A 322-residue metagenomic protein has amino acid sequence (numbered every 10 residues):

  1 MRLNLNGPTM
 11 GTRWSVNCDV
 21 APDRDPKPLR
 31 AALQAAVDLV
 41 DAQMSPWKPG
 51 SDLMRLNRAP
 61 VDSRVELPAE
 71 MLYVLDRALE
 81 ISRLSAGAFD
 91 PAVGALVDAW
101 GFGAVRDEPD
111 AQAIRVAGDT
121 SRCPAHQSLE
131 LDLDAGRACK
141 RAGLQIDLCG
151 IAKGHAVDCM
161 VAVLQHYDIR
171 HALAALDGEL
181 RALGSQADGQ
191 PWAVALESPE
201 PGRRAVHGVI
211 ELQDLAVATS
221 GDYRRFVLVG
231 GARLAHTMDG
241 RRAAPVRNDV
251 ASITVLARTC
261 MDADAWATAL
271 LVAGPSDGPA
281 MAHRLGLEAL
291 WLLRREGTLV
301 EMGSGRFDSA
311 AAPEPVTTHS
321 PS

Functional and structural regions predicted by a protein language model:
M1-S322: Mature catalytic core of soluble alpha/beta enzymes
